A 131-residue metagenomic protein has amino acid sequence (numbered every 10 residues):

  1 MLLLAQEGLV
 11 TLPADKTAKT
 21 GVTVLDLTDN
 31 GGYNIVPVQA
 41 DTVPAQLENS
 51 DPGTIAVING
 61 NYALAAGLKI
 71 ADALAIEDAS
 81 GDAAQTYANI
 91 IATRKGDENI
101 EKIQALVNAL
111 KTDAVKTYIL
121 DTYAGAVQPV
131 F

Functional and structural regions predicted by a protein language model:
M1-A5, T11-L12, A109-V130: Periplasmic-binding protein-like
M1-L27: Hydrophobic, well-structured mid-protein blocks that either form specific transmembrane helices
M1-L3, V24-A63: Short helices/loops that flank or line small-molecule/ion binding pockets
V43, N99-K102, L106, V115 (+1 more regions): Stable alpha-helical elements in mature extracytoplasmic
A63-L64, N99: Glycine-rich nucleotide phosphate-binding loop and flanking beta-alpha elements of Rossmann-like dinucleotide-binding
A65-D78: Ligand-binding "clamshell"
D78-Y87: Short Pro/Gly-enriched coil loops immediately N-terminal to beta-strands
Y87-E101: A bilobed periplasmic-binding-protein/Venus flytrap-type ligand-binding module shared by bacterial periplasmic
